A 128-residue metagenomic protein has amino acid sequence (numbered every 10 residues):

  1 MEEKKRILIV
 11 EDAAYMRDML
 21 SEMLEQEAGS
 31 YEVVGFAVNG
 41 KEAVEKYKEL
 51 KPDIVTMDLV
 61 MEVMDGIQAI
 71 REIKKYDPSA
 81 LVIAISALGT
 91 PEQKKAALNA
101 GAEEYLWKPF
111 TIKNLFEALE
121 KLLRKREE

Functional and structural regions predicted by a protein language model:
E11: Conserved acidic carboxylate
A14-G35: Two-component/phosphorelay signaling modules centered on CheY-like receiver
N39-E42, D65-Q68: Acidic catalytic/metal-coordinating carboxylates
L50-T56: Active-site beta3 strand of CheY-like receiver
E62-D65, T90: The feature encodes the CheY-like receiver
F110-E120: C-terminal output helix
